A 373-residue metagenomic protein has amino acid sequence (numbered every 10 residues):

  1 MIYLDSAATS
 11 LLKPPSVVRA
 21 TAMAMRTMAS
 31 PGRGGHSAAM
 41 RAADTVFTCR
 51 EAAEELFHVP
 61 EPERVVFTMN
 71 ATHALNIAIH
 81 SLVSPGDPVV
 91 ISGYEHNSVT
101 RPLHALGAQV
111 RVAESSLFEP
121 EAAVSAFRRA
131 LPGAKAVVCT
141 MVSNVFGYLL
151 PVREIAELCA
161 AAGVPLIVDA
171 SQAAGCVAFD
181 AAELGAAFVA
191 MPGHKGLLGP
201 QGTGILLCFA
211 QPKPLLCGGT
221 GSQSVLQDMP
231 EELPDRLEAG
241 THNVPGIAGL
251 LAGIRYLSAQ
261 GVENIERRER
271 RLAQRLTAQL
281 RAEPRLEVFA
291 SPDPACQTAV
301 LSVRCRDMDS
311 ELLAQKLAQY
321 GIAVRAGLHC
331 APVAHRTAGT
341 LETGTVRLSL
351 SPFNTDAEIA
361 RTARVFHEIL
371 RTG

Functional and structural regions predicted by a protein language model:
M1-G373: Pyridoxal 5′-phosphate
